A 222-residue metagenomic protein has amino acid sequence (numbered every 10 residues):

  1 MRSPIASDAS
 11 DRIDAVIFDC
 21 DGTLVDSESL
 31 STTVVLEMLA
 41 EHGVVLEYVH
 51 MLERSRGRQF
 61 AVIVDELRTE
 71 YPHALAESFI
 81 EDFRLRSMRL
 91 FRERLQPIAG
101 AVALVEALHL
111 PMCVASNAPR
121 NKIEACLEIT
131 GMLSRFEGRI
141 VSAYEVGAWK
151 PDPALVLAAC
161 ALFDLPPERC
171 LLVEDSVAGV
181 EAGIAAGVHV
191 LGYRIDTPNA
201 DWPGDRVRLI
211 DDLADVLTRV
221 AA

Functional and structural regions predicted by a protein language model:
M1-D14, E106, L110, P119-A222: Asp-based, Mg2+/Mn2+-dependent phosphohydrolase catalytic module
R2-L52, E70: Active-site neighborhood of HAD-like aspartate-dependent phosphohydrolases
T23, S116-A118: Conserved phosphate-coupling serine/threonine residues in phosphotransfer and NTP-handling enzymes
L30, S55-Q59, F83, Q96-G100 (+2 more regions): Short beta->alpha linker loops
M38-L39, Q59-H73, C126: Helix-loop "lid/cap" segments that line or gate small-molecule binding pockets
E41-V45, Y71-L75, G131-R135, D164-L165: Short helix-capping segments at alpha-helix termini
V45, D65-A103: Metal-dependent phosphoesterase signature
